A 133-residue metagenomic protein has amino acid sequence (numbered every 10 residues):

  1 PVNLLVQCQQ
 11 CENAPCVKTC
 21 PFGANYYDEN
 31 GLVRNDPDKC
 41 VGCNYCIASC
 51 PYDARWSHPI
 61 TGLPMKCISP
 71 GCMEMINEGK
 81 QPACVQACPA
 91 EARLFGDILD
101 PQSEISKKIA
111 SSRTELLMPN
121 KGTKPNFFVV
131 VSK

Functional and structural regions predicted by a protein language model:
P1-K133: Non-ligating segments of multi-cofactor redox enzymes
